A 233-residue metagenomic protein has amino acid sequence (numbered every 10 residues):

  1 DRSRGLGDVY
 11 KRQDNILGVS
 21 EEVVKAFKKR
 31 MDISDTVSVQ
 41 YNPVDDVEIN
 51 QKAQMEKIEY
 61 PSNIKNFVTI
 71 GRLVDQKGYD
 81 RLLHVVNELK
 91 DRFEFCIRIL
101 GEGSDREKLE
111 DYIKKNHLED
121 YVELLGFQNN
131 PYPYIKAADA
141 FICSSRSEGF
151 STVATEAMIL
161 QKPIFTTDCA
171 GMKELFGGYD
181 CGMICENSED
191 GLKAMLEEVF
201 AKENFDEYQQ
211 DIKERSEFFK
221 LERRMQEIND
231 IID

Functional and structural regions predicted by a protein language model:
D1-Y10, L118: Single conserved hydrophobic/aromatic residue that forms the stacking wall/gate of nucleotide- or nucleobase-binding
Q13-V37, V44-D46: A short, active-site helix/loop in glycosyltransferases that binds the activated sugar's phosphate group
K65, T69-E88, S104-E110, T152: A conserved mid-protein helix/loop that constitutes part of the nucleotide-sugar donor-binding site
E110-G126: Nucleotide-activated donor-binding/catalytic signature segment of Leloir-type glycosyltransferases, i.e., the conserved
F127, R146: Aromatic "clamp/platform" in nucleotide-sugar-dependent glycosyltransferases that forms part of the donor/acceptor
P163-T166: Short hydrophobic beta-strand element within catalytic cores of glycosyltransferases and related nucleotide-activated
G178-D190, E198-E203: Conserved acidic donor-binding segment of nucleotide-sugar-dependent glycosyltransferases
N204-I232: A charged, aromatic-enriched C-terminal amphipathic alpha-helix characteristic of glycosyltransferases across folds
